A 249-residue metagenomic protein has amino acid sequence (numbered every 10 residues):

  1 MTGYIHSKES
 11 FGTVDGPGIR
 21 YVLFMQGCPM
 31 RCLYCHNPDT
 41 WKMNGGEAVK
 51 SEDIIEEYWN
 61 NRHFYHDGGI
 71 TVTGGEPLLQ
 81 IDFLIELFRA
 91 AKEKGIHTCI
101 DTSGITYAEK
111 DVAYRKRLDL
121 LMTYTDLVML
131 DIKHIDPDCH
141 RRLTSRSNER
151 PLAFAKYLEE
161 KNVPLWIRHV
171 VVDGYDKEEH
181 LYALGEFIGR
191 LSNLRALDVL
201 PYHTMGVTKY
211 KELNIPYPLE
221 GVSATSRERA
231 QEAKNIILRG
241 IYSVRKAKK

Functional and structural regions predicted by a protein language model:
M1, S7-V49: Canonical Radical SAM [4Fe-4S] cluster-binding loop centered on the CxxxCxxC motif and its immediate flanking residues
T2-V14, V171-K249: Auxiliary Fe-S-binding modules of radical SAM enzymes
P38-I70: Conserved alpha-helical substructure of the radical SAM core
P38-M43, R141-S147, N214-S223: Short glycine-enriched, charge-decorated loop/helix-capping segments at active-site entrances that position
W59-G69, L78-M205, E212: Conserved AdoMet/S-adenosylmethionine-binding subsite of the radical SAM
G74-G75: Short acidic donor-binding/metal-coordinating loop in glycosyltransferase active sites
